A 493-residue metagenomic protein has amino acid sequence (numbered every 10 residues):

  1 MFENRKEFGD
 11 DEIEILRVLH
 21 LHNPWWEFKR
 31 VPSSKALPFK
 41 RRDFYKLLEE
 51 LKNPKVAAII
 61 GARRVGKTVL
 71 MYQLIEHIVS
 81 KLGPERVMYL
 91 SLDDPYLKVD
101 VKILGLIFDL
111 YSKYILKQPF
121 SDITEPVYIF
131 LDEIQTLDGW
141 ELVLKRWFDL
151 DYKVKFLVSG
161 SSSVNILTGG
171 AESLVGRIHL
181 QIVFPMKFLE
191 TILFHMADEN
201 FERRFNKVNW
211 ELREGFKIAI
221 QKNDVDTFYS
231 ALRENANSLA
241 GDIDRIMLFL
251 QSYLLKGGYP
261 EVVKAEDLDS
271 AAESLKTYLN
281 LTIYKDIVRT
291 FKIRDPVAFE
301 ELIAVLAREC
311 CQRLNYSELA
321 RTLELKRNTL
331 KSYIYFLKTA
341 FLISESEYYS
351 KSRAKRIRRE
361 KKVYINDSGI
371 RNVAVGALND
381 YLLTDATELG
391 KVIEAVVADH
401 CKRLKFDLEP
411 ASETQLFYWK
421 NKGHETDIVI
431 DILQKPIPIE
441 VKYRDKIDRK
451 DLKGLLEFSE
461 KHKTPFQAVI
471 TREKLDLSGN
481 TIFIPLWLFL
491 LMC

Functional and structural regions predicted by a protein language model:
M1-N53: A short, basic N-terminal segment
F2-D10, M88, E261-K435: Accessory nucleic acid-recognition modules appended to NTPase machines
F2-E7, I15-V18, E172-A298, A307: Interdomain motor-coupling "hinge/lid" segment immediately C-terminal to the ATP-binding subdomain of NTP-driven enzymes
I59: Hydrophobic anchor at the beta1->P-loop junction of P-loop NTPases
T68: Walker A/P-loop
V79-D94: Conserved catalytic segments around the Walker B and adjacent sensor/switch elements of P-loop NTPase domains
L90-T124: Short glycine-rich substrate-engagement loop in P-loop NTPases that contacts/grips substrate
K155-S161, I182: Structural recognition of the conserved hydrophobic beta-strand(s) that form the central parallel beta-sheet of P-loop
